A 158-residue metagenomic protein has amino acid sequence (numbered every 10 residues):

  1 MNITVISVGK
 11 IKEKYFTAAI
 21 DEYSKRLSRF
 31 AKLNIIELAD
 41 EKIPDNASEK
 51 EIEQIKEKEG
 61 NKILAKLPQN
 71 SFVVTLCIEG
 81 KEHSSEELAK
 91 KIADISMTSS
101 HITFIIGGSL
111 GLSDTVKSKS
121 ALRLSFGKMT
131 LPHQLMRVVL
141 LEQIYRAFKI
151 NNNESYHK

Functional and structural regions predicted by a protein language model:
M1-L27: N-terminal beta1-alpha1 ligand-phosphate binding loop
I6, N34-I36: General small-molecule cofactor/ligand-binding pocket signal
I11, I78-K81, G108-G111: Short glycine-rich anion-binding loops that position phosphate/pyrophosphate groups of nucleotides and phosphorylated
S28-N34, S71: A generic structural motif
I35, V73-T75, R123: Conserved beta-strand scaffold positions in the cores of enzyme catalytic domains, especially in NTP/NDP-utilizing
A39-S100: S-adenosyl-L-methionine/SAH cofactor-binding core of RNA-modifying enzymes
E86-G127: A mid-sequence interfacial segment
D114-K158: Structured adenosyl-cofactor binding patch, chiefly the S-adenosyl-L-methionine
